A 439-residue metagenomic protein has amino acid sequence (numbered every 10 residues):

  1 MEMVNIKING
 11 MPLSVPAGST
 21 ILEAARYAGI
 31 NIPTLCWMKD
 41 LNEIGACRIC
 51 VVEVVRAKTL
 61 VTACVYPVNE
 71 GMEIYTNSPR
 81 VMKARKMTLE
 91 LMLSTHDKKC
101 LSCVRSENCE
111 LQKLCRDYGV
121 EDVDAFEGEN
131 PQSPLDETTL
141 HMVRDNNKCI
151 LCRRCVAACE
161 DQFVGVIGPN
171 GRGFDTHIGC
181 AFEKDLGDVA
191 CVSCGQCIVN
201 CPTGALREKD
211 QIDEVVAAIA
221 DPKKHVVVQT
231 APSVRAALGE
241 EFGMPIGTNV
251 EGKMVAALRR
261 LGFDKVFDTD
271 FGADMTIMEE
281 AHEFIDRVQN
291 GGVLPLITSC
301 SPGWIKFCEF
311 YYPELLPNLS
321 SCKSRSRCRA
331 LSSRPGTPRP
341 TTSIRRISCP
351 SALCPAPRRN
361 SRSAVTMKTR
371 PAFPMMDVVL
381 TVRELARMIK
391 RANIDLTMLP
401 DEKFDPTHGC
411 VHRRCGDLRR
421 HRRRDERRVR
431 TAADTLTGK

Functional and structural regions predicted by a protein language model:
V4-N5, P12, A17-V81, E208-K439: Iron-sulfur-associated redox domains of electron-transfer enzymes in respiratory and anaerobic energy metabolism
R48-S193, L206-D221, H225: Fe-S ferredoxin-like electron-transfer domains and their immediately adjacent linker/connector regions across
C159, C201, V250: Cysteine-centered loop/knuckle micro-motif
S193-N200: Canonical Radical SAM [4Fe-4S] cluster-binding loop centered on the CxxxCxxC motif and its immediate flanking residues
N200-L206: Charged, low-complexity hinge/linker segments at coiled-coil and domain boundaries
